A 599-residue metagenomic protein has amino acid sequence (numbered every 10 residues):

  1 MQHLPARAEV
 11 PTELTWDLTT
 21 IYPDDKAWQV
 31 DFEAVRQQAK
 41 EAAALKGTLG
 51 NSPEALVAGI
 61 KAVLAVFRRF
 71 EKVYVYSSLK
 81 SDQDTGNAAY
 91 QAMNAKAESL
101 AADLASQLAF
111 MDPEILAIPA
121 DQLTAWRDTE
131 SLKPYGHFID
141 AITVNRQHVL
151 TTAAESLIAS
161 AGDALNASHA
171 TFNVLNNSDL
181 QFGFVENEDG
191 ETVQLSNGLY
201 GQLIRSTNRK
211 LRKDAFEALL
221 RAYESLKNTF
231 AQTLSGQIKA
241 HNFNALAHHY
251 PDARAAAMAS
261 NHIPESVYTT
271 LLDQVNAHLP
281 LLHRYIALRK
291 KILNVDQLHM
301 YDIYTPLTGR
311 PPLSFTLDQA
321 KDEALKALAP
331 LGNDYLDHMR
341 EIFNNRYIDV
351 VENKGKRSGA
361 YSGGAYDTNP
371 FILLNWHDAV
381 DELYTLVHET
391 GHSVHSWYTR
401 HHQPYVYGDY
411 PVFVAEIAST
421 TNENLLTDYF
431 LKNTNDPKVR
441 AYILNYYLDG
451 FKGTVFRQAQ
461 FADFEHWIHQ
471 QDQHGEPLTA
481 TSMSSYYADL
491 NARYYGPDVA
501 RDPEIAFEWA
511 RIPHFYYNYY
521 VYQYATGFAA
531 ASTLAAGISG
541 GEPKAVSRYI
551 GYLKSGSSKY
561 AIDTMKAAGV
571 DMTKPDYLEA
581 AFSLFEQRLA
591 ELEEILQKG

Functional and structural regions predicted by a protein language model:
M1-R310, K321, E594-K598: A well-structured
E9-T12, T19, P23, M111-I118 (+11 more regions): C-terminal, non-catalytic "cap/extension" segments appended to globular domains
I115, P119, L331-Y335, Y442: A sensor for short, sequence-defined functional sites
I292-P330, L336, Y347, P370-F371 (+4 more regions): Long, K/E/R/D-enriched contiguous segments that form extended
P312-L317, A365-V387: Short pre-active-site segment immediately N-terminal to the catalytic Zn-binding motif
L313-F315, I348-T368: Catalytic zinc-binding patch centered on the HExxH motif and its immediate surroundings that defines zinc-dependent
K326, P330-D337, A360-G363, H392 (+3 more regions): Conserved helix-loop functional segments at active or binding sites
S396-T420: Post-HEXXH active-site segment of zinc metalloproteases
